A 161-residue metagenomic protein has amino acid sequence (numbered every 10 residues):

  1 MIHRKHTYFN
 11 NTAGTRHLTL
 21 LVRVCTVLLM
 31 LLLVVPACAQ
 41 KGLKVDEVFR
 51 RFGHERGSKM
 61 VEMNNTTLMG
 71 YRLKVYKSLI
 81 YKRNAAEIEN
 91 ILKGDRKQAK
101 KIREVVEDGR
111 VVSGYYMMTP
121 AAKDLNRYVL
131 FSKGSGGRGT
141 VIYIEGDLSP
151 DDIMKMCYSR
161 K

Functional and structural regions predicted by a protein language model:
M1-V45: Bacterial Sec-dependent N-terminal signal peptides
R4-T12, L18, R72, K77 (+2 more regions): Compositionally biased, intrinsically disordered low-complexity regions enriched in proline and serine
L29, G53-R56, L92, R96 (+1 more regions): Generic secondary-structure transition motif, activating predominantly at the C-termini of alpha-helices
C38-H54, L148-K161: Flexible, processing/modification-adjacent segments and terminal tails in exported/periplasmic/extracellular proteins
K41-E89: Early exported N-terminus immediately downstream of N-terminal targeting peptides
V75-A121: Mature extracytoplasmic domains of secretory-pathway proteins
K101-K161: Surface-exposed, polar helix/loop patches in the mature regions of secreted/periplasmic/lumenal proteins that form
